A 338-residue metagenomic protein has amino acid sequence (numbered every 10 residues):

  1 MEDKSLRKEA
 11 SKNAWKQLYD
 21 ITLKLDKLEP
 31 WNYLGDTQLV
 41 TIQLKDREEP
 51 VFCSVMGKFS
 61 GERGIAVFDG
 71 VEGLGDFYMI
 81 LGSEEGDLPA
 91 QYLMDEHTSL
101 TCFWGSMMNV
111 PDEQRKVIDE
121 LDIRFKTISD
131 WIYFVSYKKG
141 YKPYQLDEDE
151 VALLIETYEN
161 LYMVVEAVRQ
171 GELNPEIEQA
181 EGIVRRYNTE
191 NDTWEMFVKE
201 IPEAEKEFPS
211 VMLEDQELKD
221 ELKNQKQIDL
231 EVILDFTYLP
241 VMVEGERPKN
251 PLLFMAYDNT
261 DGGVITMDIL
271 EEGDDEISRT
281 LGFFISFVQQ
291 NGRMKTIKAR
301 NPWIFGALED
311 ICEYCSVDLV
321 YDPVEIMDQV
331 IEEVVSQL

Functional and structural regions predicted by a protein language model:
M1-F254, N259-L338: Secondary-structure boundary/capping micro-motif
